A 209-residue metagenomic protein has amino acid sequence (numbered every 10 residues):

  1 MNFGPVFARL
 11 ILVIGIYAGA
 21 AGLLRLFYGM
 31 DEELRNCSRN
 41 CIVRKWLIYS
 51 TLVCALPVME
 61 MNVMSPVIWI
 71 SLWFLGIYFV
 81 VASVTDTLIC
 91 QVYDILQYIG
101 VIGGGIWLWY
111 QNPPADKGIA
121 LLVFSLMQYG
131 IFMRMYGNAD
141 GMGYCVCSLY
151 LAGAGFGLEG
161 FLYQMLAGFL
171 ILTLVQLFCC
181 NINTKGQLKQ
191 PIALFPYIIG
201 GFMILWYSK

Functional and structural regions predicted by a protein language model:
M1-K209: A membrane-topology feature that recognizes alpha-helical transmembrane segments and their immediate juxtamembrane
